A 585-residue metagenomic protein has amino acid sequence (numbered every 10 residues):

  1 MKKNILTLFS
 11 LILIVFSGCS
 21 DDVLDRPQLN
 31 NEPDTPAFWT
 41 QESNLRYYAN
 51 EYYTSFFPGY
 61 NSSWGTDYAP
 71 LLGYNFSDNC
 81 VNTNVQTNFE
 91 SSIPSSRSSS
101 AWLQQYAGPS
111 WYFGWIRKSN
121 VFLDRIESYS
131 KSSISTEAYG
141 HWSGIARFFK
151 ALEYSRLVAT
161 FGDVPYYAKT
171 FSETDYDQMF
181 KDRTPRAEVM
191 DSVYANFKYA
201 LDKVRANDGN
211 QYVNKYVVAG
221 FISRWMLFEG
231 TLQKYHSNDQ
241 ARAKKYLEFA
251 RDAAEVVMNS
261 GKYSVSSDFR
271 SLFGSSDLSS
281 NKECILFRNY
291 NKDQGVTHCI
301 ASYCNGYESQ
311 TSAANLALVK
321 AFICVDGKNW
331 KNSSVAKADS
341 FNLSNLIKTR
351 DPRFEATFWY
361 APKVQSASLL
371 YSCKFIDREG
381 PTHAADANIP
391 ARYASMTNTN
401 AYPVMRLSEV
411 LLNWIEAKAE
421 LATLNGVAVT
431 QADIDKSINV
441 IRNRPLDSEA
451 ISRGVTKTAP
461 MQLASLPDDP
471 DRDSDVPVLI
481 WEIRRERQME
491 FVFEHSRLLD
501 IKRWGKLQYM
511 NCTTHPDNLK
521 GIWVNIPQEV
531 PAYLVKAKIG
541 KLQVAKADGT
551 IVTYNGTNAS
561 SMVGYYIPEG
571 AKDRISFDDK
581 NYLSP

Functional and structural regions predicted by a protein language model:
M1-L29: Bacterial Sec-dependent N-terminal signal peptides
C19-S20, Y112-W115, S192, G274-C324 (+3 more regions): Long, intrinsically disordered, low-complexity segments
S20-E90, V164, M190, K198-Y199 (+4 more regions): An aromatic- and glycine-enriched ligand-binding surface/loop that stacks and positions planar moieties
E42-G59, W64, N84-F161, D177-D191 (+6 more regions): Conserved, well-structured interaction surfaces
V158-A159, P165, D208, F228-S237 (+1 more regions): Short coil/turn linking the two alpha-helices of tandem helical-hairpin repeats
T170-F171, M179-R183, Q233-R251, A401-V440: Acidic, serine/threonine/proline-rich low-complexity intrinsically disordered regions
